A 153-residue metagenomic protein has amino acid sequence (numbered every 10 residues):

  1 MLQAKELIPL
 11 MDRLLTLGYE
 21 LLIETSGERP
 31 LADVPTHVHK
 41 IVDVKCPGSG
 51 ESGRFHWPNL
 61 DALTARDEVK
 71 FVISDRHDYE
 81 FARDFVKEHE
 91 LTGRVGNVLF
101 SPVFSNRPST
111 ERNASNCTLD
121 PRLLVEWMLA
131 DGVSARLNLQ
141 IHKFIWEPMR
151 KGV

Functional and structural regions predicted by a protein language model:
M1-V153: Conserved AdoMet/S-adenosylmethionine-binding subsite of the radical SAM
